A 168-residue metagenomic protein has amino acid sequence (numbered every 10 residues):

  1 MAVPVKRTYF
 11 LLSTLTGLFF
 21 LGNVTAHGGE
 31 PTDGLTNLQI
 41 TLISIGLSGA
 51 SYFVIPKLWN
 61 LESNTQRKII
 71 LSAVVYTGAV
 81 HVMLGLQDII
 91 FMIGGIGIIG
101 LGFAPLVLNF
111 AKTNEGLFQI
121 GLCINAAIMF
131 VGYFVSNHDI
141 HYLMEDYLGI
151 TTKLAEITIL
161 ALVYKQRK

Functional and structural regions predicted by a protein language model:
M1-A26, L58-E62: N-terminal secretory/membrane targeting signals
R7-F20, R67-T77, L122-I124: Alpha-helical transmembrane segments
L15-L18, F118-S136: Hydrophobic alpha-helical membrane segments
G22-G29, H81-L86, V131-H141: Juxtamembrane "helix-exit" motif on the non-cytosolic side of transmembrane helices
T41-V54, G97-L101, T152-R167: Hydrophobic cores of alpha-helical transmembrane segments in multi-pass inner/ER membrane proteins, independent
P56-Q66, V107-G116, K168: Membrane-interface helix-boundary motifs at transmembrane edges
Y76, F91-L106, I124-A127: Core segments of alpha-helical transmembrane spans in multipass integral membrane proteins
D88-G94, Y142-T152: Non-cytosolic membrane-interface motifs at loop->transmembrane helix junctions
